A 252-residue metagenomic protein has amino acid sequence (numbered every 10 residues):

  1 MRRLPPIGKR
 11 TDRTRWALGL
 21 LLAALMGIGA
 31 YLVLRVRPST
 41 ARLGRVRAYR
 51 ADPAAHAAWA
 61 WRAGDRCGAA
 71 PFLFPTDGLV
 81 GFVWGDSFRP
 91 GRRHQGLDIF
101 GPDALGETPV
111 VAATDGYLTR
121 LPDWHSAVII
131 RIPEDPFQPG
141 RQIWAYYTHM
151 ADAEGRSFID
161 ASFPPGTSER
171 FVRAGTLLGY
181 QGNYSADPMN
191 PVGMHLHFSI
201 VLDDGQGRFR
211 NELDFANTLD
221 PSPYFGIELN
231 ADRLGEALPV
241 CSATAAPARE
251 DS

Functional and structural regions predicted by a protein language model:
M1-R2: N-terminal intrinsically disordered, acidic low-complexity segments at the extreme N-terminus
P5-L25: N-terminal Sec-pathway targeting helices
A24-L34: Hydrophobic alpha-helical membrane-insertion segments, chiefly the h-region of N-terminal signal peptides
V33-A127, P133-D135, A174, N183 (+1 more regions): Surface-exposed, glycine-biased beta-strand/turn segments
Y49, G140-I143, R156, S162-T176 (+1 more regions): Acidic, glycine-rich catalytic/binding loops that coordinate metals and/or anionic ligands
G106, E154-F158, D187-M189: A generic structural signal for short coil/turn motifs at secondary-structure boundaries
A112-P165, M194-L196: Zn2+-dependent peptidoglycan hydrolase active-site motif and core
Q181-H195: Active-site loop architecture of trypsin-fold serine endopeptidases
